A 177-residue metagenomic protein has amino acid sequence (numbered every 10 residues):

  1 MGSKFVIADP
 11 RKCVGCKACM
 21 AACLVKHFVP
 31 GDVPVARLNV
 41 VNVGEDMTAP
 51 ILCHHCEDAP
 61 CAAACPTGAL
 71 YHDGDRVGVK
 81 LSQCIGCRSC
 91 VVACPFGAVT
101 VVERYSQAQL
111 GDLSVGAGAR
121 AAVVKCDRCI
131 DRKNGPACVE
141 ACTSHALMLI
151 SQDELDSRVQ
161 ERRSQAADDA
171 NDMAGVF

Functional and structural regions predicted by a protein language model:
M1-F177: Non-ligating segments of multi-cofactor redox enzymes
